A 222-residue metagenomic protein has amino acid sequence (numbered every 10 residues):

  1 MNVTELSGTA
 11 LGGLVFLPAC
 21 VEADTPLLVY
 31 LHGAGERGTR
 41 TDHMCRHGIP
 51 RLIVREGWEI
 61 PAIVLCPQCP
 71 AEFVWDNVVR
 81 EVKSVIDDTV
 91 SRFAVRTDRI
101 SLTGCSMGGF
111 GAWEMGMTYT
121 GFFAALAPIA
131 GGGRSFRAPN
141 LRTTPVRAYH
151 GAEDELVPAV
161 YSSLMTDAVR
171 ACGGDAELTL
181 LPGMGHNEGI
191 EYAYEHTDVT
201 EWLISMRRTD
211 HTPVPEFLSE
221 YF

Functional and structural regions predicted by a protein language model:
M1-C20: N-terminal cap/lid segment of alpha/beta-hydrolase-fold proteins
A10, A19-L27, L141-T143: Proline/glycine-enriched tight loop/beta-turn segments at coil->beta junctions that connect or precede beta-strands
C20-A23, P70-M107: Gly/Ser-rich "nucleophile elbow"/oxyanion-hole loop immediately N-terminal to the catalytic nucleophile in hydrolases
L27, L31-K83: Active-site machinery of serine-nucleophile hydrolases
H43-E56, A130-P139, V160, L164: Alpha-helical scaffolding within the catalytic cores of extracellular/periplasmic polymer-degrading hydrolases
I60, L141-V146: Short, proline-enriched alpha-helix->beta-strand connector loops that line the catalytic pocket of alpha/beta-hydrolase
D87-R92, D98-R142: Primarily recognizes the serine-hydrolase "nucleophile elbow" in alpha/beta-hydrolase and SGNH/GDSL folds
I129, R147-Y149, E155-L156, V160-F222: C-terminal catalytic histidine-bearing segment of alpha/beta-hydrolase fold enzymes
